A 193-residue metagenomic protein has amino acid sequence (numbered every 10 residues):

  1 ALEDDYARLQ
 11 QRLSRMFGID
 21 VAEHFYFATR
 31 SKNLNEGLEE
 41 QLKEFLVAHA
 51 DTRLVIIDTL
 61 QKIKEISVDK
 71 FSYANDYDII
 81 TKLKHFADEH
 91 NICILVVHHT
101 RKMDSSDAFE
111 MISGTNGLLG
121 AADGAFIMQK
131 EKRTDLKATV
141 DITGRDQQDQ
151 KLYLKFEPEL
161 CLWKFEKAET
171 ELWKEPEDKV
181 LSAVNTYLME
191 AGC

Functional and structural regions predicted by a protein language model:
A1-D78, H85, C161, D178: Conserved inter-motif catalytic segment of the P-loop NTP-binding fold
Q11, L54, Y73-F165: Phosphate-binding/switch region of NTP-binding enzymes
M16-F17, H90, A191: Residues at alpha-helix termini
Y26-G37, T59-V68, I92-K102, M128-I142 (+1 more regions): Hydrophobic transmembrane alpha-helix bundles
Q41, G144-G192: Conserved alpha/beta core segments of nucleic-acid transaction machinery
K70, I112, E171-E175: Charge-dense, low-complexity intrinsically disordered segments
